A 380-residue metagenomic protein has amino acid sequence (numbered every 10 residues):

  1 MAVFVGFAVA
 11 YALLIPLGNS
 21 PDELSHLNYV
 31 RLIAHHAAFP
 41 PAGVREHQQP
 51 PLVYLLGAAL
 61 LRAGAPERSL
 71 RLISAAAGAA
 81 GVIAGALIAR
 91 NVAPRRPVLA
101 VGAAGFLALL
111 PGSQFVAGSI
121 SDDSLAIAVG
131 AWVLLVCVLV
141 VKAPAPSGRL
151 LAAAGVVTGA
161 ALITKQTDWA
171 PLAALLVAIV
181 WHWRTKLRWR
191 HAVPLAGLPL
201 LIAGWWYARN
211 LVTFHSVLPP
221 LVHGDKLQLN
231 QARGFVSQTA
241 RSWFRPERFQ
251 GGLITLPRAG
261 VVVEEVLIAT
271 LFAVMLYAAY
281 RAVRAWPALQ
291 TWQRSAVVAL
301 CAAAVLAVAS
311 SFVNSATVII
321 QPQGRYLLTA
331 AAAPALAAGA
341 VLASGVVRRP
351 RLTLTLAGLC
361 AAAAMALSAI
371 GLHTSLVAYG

Functional and structural regions predicted by a protein language model:
M1-E23, P40, L109, G197-V212 (+2 more regions): Transmembrane signal-anchor helices characteristic of membrane glycosylation enzymes that use polyprenol
F7-A10, L24-L55, L60-R62: Extracytosolic helix-loop segments that constitute the early lumenal/periplasmic catalytic or substrate-binding loops
R68-P94: Transmembrane-helix motifs of polytopic, lipid-linked glycan transferases
A84, L125-A143, V157-T158, A333-A337: Specific aromatic-rich, kink-prone transmembrane helix
G112-A126: Short acidic/glycine- and proline-prone juxtamembrane loop motifs at membrane-interface regions of multi-pass membrane
K142, P171-L200: Perimembrane helix-loop-helix junctions
L150-Q166, P171-V177: Membrane-interface alpha helices of multi-pass inner-membrane proteins
L211-A282: Membrane-lumen/periplasm interface segments of multi-pass, membrane-embedded glycan/lipid transferases
